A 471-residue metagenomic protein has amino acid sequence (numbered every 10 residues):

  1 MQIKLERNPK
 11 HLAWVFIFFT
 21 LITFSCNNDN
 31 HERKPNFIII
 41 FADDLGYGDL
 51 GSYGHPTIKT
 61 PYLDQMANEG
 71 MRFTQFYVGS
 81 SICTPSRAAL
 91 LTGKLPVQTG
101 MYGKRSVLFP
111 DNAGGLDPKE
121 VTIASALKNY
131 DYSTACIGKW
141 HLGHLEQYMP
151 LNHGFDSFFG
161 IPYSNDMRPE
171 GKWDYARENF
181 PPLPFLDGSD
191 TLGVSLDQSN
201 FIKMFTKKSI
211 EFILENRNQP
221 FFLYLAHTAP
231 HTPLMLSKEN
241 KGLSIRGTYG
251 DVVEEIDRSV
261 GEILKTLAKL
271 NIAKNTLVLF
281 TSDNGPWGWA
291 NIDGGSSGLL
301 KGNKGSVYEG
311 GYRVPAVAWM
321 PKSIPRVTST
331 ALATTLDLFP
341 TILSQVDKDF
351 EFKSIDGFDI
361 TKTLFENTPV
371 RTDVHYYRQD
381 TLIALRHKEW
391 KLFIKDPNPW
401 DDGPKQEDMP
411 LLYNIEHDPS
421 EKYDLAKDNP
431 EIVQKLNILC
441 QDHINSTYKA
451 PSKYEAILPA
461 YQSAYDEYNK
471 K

Functional and structural regions predicted by a protein language model:
Q2-K10, C26-L411, H417-K471: Formylglycine-dependent sulfatase
A13-T23: Bacterial N-terminal signal peptides
